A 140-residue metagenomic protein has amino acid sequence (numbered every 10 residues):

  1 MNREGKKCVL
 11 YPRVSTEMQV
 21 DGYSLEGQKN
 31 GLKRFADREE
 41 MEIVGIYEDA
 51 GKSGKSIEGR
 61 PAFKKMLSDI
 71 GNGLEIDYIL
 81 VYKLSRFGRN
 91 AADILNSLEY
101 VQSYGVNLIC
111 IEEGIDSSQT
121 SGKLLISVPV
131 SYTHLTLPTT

Functional and structural regions predicted by a protein language model:
M1-L135: Short, structured surface patches at the beginning of a domain
T136-T140: A short, hydrophobic C-terminal helix/tail in secreted or cell-surface proteins
